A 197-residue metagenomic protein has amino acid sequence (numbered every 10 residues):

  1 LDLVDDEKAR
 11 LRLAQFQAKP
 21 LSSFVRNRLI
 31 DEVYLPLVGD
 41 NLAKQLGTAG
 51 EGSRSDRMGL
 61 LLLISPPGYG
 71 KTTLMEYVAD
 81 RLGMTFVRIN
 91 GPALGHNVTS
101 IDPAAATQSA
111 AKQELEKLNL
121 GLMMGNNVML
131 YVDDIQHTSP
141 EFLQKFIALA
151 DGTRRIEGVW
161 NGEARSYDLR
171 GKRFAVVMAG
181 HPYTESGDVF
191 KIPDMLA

Functional and structural regions predicted by a protein language model:
L1-S22, R26, D31, L35: Extended, charged/polar low-complexity intrinsically disordered regions
N41-S53, L118: Pre-Walker A adenine-sensing motif
G52-A93: Walker A/P-loop
Y69, A93-G95, Q136-S139, A175-V176 (+1 more regions): Conserved nucleotide-binding/hydrolysis micro-motifs of P-loop NTPases
R81-L122, S139: AAA+/P-loop NTPase substrate/partner-engagement loops
P103-K117, F142-G171: Substrate-gripping "pore-loop 1 plus following alpha2 helix"
M123-D151, D188-M195: Conserved AAA+/SF3 P-loop NTPase catalytic/coupling segment centered on the Walker-B
G152-A197: Canonical AAA+ ATPase core
